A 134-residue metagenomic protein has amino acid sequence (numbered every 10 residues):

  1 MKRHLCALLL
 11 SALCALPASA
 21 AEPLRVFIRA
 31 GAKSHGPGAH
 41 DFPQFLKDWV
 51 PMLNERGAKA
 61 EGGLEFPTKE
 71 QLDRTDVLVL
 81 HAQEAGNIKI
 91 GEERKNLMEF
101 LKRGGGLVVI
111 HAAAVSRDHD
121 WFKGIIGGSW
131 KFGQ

Functional and structural regions predicted by a protein language model:
M1-H4: Positively charged n-region of N-terminal signal peptides that target proteins for export
C6-P17: Bacterial N-terminal signal peptides
L13, G57, S129-W130: Amphipathic alpha-helical interaction segments
A20-T75: Aromatic-Pro/Gly-enriched surface loop or interdomain linker that acts as a lid/target-recognition segment
R29, E84-Q134: A glycine-rich, often tryptophan-bearing local segment used as a flexible ligand/cofactor-contacting loop or short
P37-G38, A82-G86: A generic structural signal for short
D76-H81: Structural motif
